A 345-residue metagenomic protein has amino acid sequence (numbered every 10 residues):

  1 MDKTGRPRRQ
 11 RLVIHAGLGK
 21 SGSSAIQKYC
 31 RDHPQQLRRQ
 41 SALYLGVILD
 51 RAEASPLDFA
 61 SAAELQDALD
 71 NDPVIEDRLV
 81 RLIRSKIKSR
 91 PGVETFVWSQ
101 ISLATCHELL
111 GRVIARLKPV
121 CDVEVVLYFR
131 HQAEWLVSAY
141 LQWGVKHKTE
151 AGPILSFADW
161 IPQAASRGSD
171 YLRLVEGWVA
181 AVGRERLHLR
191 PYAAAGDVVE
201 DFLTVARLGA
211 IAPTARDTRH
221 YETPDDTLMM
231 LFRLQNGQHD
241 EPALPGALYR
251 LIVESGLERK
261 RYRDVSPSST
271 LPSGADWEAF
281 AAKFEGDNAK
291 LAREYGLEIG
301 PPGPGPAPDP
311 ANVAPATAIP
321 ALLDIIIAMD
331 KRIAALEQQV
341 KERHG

Functional and structural regions predicted by a protein language model:
D2-G345: Anion-recognition interface
